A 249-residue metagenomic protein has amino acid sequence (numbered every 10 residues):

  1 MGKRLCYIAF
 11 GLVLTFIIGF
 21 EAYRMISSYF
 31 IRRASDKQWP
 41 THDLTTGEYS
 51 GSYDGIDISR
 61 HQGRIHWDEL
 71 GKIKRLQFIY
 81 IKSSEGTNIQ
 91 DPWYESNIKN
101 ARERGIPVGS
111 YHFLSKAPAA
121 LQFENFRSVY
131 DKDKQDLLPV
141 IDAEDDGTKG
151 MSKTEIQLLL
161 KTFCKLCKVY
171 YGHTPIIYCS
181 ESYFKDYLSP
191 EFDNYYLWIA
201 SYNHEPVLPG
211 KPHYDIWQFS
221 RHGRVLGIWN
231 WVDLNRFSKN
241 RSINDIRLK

Functional and structural regions predicted by a protein language model:
M1-A22: N-terminal Sec-pathway targeting helices
G19-E85: Boundary/entry segment of secreted carbohydrate-active catalytic domains
R32, Q38-I58, F192-K249: Functionally critical loop-and-helix segments that line ligand-binding/catalytic clefts of soluble enzyme domains
G55-D57, Q77-K82, P107-H112, L137-D142 (+3 more regions): Structural recognition of the beta-strand scaffold that forms the well-ordered cores of secreted hydrolase catalytic
I56-H66, K82-Y94, F113-Q122, G147-M151 (+1 more regions): Acidic-and-aromatic substrate-binding clefts and catalytic sites of carbohydrate-active enzymes
W67-R75, W93-G105, F126-Q135: Acidic (Asp/Glu)-rich catalytic clusters
R104-A119, D133-M151: Metal-dependent polysaccharide deacetylase catalytic core of the NodB/CE4 family, i.e., the active-site-bearing domain
L137-K211: Catalytic domains of cell-wall/extracellular-matrix polysaccharide-remodeling enzymes, centered on de-N-acetylation
